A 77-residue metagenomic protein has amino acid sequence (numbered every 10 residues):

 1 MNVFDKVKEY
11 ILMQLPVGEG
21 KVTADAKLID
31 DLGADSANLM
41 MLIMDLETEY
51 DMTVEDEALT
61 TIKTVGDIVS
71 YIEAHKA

Functional and structural regions predicted by a protein language model:
N2-A34, T48-A77: Phosphopantetheine-dependent thiolation modules in NRPS/PKS and related acyl-activating systems
N38: Two-component histidine kinase catalytic core, primarily the HATPase_c
M41: Conserved alpha-helix in the HATPase_c
M44-D45: Core alpha-helical elements of the protein kinase catalytic domain, predominantly the helix directly N-terminal
